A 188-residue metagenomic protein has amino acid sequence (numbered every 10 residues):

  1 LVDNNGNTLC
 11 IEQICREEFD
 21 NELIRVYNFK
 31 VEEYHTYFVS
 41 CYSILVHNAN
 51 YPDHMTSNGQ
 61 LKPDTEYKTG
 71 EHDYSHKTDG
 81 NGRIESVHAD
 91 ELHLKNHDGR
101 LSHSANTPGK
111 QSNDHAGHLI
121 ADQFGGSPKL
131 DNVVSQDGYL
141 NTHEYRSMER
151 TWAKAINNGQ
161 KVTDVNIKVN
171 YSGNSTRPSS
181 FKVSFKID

Functional and structural regions predicted by a protein language model:
L1-Y51: HINT/intein-family self-processing domains that catalyze protein splicing or autoproteolytic maturation of precursor
D53-T56: Short, low-complexity S/T/E/D/G/P-rich linear segments that nucleate or cap local secondary structure
N58-D188: Domain-level detector of nuclease and nuclease-like folds in predominantly extracellular/periplasmic contexts
